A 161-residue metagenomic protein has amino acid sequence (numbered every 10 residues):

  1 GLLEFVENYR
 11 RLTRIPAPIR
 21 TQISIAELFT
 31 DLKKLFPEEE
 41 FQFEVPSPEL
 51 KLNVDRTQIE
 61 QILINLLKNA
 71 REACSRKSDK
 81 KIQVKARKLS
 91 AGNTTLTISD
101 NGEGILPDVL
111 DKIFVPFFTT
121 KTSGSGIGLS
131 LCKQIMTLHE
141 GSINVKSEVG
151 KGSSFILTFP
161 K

Functional and structural regions predicted by a protein language model:
G1-I15, T21-I23, E27-E38: Conserved DHp (HisKA) dimerization/phosphotransfer helix of two-component histidine kinases, i.e., the long coiled-coil
I15-P18, K51-V54, T120: Conserved micro-motifs of the catalytic ATP-binding
I25, G104-K112: Short helix N-cap motif at coil->helix boundaries in the Bergerat
Q42-K51, L89: Conserved catalytic submotifs in the C-terminal HATPase_c
D79-G92: Short beta-strand/loop element within the Bergerat-fold HATPase_c
G128, C132: Short alpha-helical Gxxx[C/S/T] motif in the catalytic ATP-binding
